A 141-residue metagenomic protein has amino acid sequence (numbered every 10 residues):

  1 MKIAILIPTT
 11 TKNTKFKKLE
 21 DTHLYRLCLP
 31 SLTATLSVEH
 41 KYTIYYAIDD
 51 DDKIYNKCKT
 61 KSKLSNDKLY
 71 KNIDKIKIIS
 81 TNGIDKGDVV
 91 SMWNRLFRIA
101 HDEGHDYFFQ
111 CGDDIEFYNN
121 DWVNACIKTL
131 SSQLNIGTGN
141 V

Functional and structural regions predicted by a protein language model:
K2-I7, L32, Y42-Y46: Hydrophobic targeting segments
I7-L27, D50: Active-site beta-to-alpha loop of glycosyltransferases that engages the nucleotide-sugar donor
D21-K41: Short, acidic, metal-binding catalytic loop of nucleotide-sugar glycosyltransferases
H40-D52, S80-G83: Short beta-strand/loop segment that forms part of the nucleotide-sugar
L69-G87: Conserved donor nucleotide-binding strand/loop of the catalytic core
G83-A100: Glycine-rich, basic loop-to-helix element that forms the pyrophosphate-binding segment of sugar-nucleotide handling
D106-E116: Short beta-strand-to-loop acidic/aromatic patch adjacent to the donor-nucleotide binding site
N120-T138: Conserved donor-nucleotide/metal-binding helix-loop-beta segment in metal-dependent transferases, i.e., the alpha-helix
